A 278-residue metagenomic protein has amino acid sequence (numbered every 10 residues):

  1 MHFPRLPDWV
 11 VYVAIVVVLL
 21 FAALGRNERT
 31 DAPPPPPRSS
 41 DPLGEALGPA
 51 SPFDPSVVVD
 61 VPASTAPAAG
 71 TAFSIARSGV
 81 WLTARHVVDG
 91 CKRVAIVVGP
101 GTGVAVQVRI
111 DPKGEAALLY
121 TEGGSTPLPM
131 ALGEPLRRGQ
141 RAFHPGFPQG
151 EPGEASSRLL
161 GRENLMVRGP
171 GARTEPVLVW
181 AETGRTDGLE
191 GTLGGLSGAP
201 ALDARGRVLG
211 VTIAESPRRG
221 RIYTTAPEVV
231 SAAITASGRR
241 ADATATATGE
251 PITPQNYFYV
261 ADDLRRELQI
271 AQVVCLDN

Functional and structural regions predicted by a protein language model:
M1-F3: N-terminal secretory signal peptides that target proteins for export/translocation
R5, S56-A84, T102-V106, G198 (+2 more regions): A conserved glycine-rich beta-strand in the N-terminal activation segment of trypsin-fold
R5-D8, G25-P52, V59, V208-N278: C-terminal cap/linker of serine protease catalytic domains
V10-L24: Hydrophobic membrane-insertion alpha-helices, especially the h-region of bacterial N-terminal signal peptides
P55-A63, A117, E122-L128, G153-A243: Active-site region of chymotrypsin-like
T65-A68, W81, P135, Q149-P152 (+4 more regions): Solvent-exposed, acidic/flexible segments
R77-E154, E190-T192, R240-N256: Conserved active-site neighborhood of the chymotrypsin/trypsin-like protease fold
L82-A84, R138-P148, G195-R218, L268-V274: Active-site-proximal beta-strands of protease catalytic cores
